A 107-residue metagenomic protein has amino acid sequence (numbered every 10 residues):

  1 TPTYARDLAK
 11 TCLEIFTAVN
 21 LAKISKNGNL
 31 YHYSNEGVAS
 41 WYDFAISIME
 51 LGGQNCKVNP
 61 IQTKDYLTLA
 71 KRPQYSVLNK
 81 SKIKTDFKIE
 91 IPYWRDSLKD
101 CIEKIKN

Functional and structural regions predicted by a protein language model:
T1-R6, N35-E36: Glycine-rich "substrate-gating" loop/helix at the edge of Rossmann-like oxidoreductase active sites
A5-L13, R95-I102: Short, amphipathic alpha-helical "lid/cap" segments that border enzyme active or binding sites
T11-C12, A18-L67: Mid/C-terminal beta-alpha module of Rossmann-like enzyme folds, strongest in SDR-family dehydrogenases/epimerases
S40-Y42, I46, Q62-C101, I105-K106: Conserved C-terminal active-site "lid" loop/helix of NAD(P)H-dependent oxidoreductases that clamps the redox cofactor
